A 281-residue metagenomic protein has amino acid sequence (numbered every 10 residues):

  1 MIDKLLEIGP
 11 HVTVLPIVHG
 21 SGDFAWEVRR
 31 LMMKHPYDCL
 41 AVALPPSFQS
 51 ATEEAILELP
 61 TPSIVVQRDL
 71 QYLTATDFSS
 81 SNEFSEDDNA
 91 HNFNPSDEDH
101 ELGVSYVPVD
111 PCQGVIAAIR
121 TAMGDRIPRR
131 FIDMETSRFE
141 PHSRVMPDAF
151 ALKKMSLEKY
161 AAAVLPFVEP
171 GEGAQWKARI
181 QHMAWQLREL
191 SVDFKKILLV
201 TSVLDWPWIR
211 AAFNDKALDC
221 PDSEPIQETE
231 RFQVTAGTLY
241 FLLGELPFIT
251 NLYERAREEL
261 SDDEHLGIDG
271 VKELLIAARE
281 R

Functional and structural regions predicted by a protein language model:
M1-R281: Compositional signal for N-terminal targeting/processing segments
